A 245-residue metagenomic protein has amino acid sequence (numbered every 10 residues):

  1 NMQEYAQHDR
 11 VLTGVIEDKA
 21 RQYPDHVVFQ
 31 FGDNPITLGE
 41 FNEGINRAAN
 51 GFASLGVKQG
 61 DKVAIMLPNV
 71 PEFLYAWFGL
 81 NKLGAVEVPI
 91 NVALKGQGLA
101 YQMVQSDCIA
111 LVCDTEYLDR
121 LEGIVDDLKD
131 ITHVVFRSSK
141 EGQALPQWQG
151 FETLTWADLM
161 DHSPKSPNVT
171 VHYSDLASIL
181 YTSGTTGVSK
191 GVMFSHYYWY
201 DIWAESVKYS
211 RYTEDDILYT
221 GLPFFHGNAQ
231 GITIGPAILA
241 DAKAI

Functional and structural regions predicted by a protein language model:
E4-D9, E17, D25-V70, L74-F78 (+2 more regions): Conserved AMP-binding/adenylate-forming core of the ANL superfamily
T37-G39, A177-D201: Conserved AMP-binding A3 loop
S54-L55, K82-D158: Structural core segment of the AMP-binding/adenylate-forming
K62, P68-G96, V104-A110, D216-I217 (+1 more regions): A short helix-loop-beta submotif of the ANL/AMP-binding
V63, L80, L111, L176 (+3 more regions): Conserved S/T- and glycine-rich ATP-binding loop of Class I adenylate-forming
L67-V70, N91, Y212, L222-H226: Conserved AMP-binding
V135, E152-L154, H162-Y181, V188 (+1 more regions): Conserved pre-ATP/AMP-binding loop-to-beta segment of ANL
Y200-I217, F225-I245: Conserved AMP-binding/adenylation subdomain of ANL enzymes
